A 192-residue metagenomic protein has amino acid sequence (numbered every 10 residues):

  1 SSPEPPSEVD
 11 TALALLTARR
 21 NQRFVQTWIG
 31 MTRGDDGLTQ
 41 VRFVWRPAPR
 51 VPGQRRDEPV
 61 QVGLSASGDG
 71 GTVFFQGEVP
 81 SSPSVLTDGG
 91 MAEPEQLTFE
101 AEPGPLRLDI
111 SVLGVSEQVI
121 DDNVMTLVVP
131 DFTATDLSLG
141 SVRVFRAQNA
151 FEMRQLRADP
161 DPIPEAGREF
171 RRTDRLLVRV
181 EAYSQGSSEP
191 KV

Functional and structural regions predicted by a protein language model:
S1-V192: Intrinsically disordered, low-complexity terminal regions enriched in Ser/Thr/Pro/Gly and charged residues
